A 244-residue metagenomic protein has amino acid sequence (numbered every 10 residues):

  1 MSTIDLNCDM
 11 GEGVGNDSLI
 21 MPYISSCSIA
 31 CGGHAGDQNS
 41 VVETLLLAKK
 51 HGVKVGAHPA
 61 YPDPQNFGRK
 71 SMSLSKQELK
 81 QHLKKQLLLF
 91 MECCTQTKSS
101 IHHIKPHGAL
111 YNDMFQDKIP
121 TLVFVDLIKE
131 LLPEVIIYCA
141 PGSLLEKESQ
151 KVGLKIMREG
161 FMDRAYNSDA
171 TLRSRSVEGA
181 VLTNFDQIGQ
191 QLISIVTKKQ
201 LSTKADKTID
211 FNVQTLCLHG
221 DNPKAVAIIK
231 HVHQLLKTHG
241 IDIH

Functional and structural regions predicted by a protein language model:
D9, H58, I104, L218: Conserved, mostly hydrophobic/aromatic
D17, G36-K49, F115-V123, G142-S149: Active-site-adjacent beta->alpha loops and helix N-cap segments on the catalytic face of soluble alpha/beta enzymes
S18-I24, E43-G56, C94-T97: Acidic (Asp/Glu)-rich catalytic clusters
C27-A35, N66-K80, M114-D117, L131 (+1 more regions): Glycine-rich tight-turn/loop motif centered on a GG-T
P64-P106: Glycine/small-residue-rich loop that forms an oxyanion/phosphate-binding "nest" at active or ligand-binding sites
K98-L144: Hydrophobic, well-structured mid-protein blocks that either form specific transmembrane helices
G142-Q200: Active-site rim beta-loop-alpha module in soluble metabolic enzymes
S194, A225-D242: C-terminal helical cap(s) of enzyme catalytic domains, especially alpha/beta-barrels
